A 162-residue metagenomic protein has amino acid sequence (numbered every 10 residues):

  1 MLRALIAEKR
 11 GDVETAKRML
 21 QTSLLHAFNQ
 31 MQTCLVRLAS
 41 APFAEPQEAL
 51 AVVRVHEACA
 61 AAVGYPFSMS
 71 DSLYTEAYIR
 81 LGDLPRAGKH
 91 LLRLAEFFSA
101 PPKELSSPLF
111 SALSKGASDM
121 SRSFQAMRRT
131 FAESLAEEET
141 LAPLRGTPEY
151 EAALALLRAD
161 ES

Functional and structural regions predicted by a protein language model:
M1-A4, E8-R10, K17, S68: Internal alpha-helical scaffold/solenoid segments in large eukaryotic proteins
L5, T22-S162: Alpha-helical protein-protein interaction modules
G11-V13, S118: Compositionally biased, intrinsically disordered low-complexity regions
